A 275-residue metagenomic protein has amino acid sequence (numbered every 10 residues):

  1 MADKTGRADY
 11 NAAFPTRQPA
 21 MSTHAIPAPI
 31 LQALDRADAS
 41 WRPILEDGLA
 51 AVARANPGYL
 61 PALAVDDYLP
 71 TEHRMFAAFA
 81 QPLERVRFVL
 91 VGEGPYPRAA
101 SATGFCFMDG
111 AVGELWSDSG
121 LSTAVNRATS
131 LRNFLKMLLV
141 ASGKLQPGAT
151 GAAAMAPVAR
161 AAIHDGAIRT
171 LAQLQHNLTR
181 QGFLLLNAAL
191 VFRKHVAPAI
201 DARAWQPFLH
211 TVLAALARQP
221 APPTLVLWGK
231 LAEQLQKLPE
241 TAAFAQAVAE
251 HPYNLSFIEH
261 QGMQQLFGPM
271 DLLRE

Functional and structural regions predicted by a protein language model:
A2-L31, T71, M155-E275: Glycine/proline-rich loop-helix segments at beta-alpha junctions forming the active-site rim of enzyme cores
R36-P220, E233-Q234: A polyanion-binding, active-site-adjacent surface
